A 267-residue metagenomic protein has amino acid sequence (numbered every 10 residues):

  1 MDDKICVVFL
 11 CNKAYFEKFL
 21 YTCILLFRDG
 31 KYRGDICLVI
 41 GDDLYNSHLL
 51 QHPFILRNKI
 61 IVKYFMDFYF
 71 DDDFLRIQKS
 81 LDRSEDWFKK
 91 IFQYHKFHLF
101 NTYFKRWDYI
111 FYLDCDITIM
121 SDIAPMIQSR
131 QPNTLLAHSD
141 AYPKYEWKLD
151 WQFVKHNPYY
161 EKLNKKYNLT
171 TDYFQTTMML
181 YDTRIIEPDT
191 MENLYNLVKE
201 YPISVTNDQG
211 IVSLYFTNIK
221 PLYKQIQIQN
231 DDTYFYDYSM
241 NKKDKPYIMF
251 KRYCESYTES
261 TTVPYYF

Functional and structural regions predicted by a protein language model:
M1-F267: Glycosyltransferase catalytic domains, chiefly GT-A lineage
